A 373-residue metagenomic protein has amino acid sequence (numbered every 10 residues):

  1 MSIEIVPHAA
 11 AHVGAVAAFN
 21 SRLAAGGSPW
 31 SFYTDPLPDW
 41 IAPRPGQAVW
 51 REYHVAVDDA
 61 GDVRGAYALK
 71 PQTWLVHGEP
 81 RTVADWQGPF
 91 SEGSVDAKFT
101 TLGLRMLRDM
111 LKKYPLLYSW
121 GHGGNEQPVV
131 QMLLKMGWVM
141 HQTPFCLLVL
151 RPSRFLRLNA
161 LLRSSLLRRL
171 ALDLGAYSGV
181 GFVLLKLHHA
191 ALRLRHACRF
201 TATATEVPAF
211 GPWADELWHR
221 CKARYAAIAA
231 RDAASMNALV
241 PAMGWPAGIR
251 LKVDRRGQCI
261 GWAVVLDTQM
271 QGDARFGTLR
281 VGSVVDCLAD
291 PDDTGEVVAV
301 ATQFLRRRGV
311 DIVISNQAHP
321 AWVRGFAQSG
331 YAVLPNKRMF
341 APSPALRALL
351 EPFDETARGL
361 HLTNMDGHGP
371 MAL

Functional and structural regions predicted by a protein language model:
M1-A18, R22, G309, V323-R324 (+2 more regions): Non-catalytic N-terminal targeting/anchoring module and adjacent flexible stem/linker that precedes the structured
I3-P89, G123-G124, A202-C287: A conserved beta-strand-loop-helix scaffold within acyl/acetyltransferase catalytic domains
D35, E52, P71, L117-A190 (+5 more regions): Active-site/acyl-donor-binding loops of N-acyltransferases
Y67, Q87-F90, G103-L111, V130-L134 (+1 more regions): Short, well-ordered alpha-helical packing segments
D85-S94, K112-Y118: Short acidic, glycine/Ser/Thr-rich loop/turn "cap" segments at secondary-structure junctions
V95-K112, D292-F304: Conserved acetyl-CoA-binding loop-helix of GNAT-fold acetyltransferases
H189-T203: Low-complexity, charge- and small-residue-enriched intrinsically disordered regions
